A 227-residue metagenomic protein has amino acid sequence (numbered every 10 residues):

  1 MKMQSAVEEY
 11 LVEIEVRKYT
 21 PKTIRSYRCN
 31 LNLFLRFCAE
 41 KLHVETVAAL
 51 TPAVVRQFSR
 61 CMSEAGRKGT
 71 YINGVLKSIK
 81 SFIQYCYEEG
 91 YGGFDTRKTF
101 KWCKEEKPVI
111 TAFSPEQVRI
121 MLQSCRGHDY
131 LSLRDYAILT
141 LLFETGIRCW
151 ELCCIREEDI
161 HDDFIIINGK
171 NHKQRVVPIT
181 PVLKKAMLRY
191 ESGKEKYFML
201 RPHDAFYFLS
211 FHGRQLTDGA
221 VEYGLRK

Functional and structural regions predicted by a protein language model:
M1-K227: Conserved catalytic core of the tyrosine transesterase superfamily
